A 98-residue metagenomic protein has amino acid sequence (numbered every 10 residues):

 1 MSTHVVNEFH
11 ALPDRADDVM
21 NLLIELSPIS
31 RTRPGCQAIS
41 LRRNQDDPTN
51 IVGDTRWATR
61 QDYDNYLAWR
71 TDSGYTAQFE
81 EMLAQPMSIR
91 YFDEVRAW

Functional and structural regions predicted by a protein language model:
M1, R31, R43-Q45, F79: Generic marker of residues within folded, mature protein domains
M1-T3, D18, P34-C36: Short, flexible segments with low predicted structural confidence
T3-H10, S40-L67: Short, well-ordered beta-strand segments in beta-rich or mixed alpha/beta enzyme and ligand-binding folds
H10-V19: Short, surface-exposed ligand-recognition loops at beta-strand->loop->(often short) alpha-helix junctions that present
E25-Q37, R56-R90: An amphipathic, aromatic/His-enriched active-site/gating alpha helix that lines ligand/cofactor pockets
R42, R90-D93: Flexible, low-complexity linkers/stalks enriched in Thr/Pro that connect modular domains
V95-W98: A short acidic, often aromatic-flanked loop/helix-cap motif at beta-alpha or helix-coil junctions that lines enzyme
